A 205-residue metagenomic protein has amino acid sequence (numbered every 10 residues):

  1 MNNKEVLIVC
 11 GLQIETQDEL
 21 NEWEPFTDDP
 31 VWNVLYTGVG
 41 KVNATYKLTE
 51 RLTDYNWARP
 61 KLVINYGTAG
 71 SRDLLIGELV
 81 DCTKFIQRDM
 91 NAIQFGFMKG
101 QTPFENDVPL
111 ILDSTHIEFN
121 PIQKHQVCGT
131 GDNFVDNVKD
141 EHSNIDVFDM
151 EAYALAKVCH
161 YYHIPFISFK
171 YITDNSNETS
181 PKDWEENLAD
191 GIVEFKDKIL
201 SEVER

Functional and structural regions predicted by a protein language model:
M1-L7, W32: Extreme N-terminal starter segment of soluble prokaryotic enzymes
E5-P25: N-terminal beta1-alpha1 ligand-phosphate binding loop
P25-R205: Glycine-rich phosphate- or other oxyanion-binding loops that anchor nucleotides, phosphorylated ligands
